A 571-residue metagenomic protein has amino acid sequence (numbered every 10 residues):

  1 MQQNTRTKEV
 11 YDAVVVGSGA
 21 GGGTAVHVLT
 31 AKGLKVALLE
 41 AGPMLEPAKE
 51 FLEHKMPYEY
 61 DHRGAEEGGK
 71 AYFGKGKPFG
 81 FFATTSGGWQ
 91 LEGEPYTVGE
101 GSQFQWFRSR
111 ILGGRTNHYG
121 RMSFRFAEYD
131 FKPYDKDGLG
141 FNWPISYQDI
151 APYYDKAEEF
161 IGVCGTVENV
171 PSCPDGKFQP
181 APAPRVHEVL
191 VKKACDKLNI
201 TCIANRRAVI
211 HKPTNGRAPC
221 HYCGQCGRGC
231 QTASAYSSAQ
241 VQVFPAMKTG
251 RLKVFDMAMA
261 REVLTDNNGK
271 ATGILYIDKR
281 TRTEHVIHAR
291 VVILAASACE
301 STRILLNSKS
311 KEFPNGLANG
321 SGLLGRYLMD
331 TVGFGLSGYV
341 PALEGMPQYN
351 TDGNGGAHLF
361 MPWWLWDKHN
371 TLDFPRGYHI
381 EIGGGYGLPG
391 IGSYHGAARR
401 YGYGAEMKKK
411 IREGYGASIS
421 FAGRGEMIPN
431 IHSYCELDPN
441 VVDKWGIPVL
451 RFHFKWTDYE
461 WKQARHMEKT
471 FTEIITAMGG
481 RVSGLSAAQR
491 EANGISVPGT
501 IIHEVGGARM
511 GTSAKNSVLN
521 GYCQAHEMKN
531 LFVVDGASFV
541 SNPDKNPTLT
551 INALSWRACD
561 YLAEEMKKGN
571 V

Functional and structural regions predicted by a protein language model:
M1-V10: A short, basic/flexible loop-to-alpha-helix module at the beginning of a structural domain
A13-L38: N-terminal Rossmann-like FAD-binding beta1-loop-alpha1 element of flavoenzymes
V15, G19-A20, P182, C299 (+1 more regions): Residue-level detector of alpha-helix initiation sites
A31, K35-D61, T249, E262-V263 (+4 more regions): Glycine-rich loop(s) and the adjacent beta-strand/alpha-helix scaffold that form part
H62-Q105, R110, N117-R125, D130 (+2 more regions): Conserved redox-cofactor binding core of oxidoreductases
S86-R108, L112-R115, Y119, R125 (+6 more regions): FAD cofactor-binding and catalytic pocket of flavoenzymes
A204-A208, P219-C226, F255, R261-T265 (+3 more regions): A glycine-rich dinucleotide-binding beta-alpha-beta segment and adjacent secondary-structure elements that constitute
S541-C559: A conserved FAD-binding loop/helix module that cradles the flavin
